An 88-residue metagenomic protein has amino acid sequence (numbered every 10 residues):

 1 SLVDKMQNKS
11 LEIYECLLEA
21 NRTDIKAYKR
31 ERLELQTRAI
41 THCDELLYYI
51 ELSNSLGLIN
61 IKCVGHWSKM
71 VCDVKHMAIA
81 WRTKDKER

Functional and structural regions predicted by a protein language model:
S1-R88: Amphipathic alpha-helical assembly/interaction segments
